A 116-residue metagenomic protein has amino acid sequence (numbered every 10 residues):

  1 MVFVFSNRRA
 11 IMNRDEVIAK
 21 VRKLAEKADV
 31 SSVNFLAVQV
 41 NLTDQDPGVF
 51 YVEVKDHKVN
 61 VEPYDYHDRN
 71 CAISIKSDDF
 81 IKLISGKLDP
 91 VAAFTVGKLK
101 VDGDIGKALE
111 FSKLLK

Functional and structural regions predicted by a protein language model:
F3-K116: Feature captures hydrophobic
